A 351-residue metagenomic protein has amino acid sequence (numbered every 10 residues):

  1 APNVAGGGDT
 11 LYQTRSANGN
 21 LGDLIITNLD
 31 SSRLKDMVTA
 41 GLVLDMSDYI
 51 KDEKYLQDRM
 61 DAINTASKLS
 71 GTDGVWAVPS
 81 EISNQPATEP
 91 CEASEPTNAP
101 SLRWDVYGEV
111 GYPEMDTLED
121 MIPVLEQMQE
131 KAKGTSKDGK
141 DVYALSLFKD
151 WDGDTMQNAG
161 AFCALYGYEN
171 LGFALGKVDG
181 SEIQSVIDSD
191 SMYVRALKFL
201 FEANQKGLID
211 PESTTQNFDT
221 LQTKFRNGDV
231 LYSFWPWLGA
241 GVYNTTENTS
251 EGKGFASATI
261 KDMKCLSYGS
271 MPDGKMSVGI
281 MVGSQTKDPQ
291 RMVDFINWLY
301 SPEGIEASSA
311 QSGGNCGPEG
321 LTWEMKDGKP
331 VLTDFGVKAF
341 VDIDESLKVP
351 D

Functional and structural regions predicted by a protein language model:
A1-D351: Extracytoplasmic/secretory soluble proteins
